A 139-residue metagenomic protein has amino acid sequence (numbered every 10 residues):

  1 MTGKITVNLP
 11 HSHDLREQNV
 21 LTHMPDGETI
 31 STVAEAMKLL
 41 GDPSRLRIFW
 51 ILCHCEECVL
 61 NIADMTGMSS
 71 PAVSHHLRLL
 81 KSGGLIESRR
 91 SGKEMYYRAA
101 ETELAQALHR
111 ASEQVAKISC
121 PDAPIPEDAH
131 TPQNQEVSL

Functional and structural regions predicted by a protein language model:
T2-T32, E101-L139: Amphipathic alpha-helical dimerization/coiled-coil segments that flank or bridge DNA-binding/regulatory modules
V7, P71-A72: A composition/secondary-structure signal for short, hydrophobic, low-basic-content segments with alpha-helix propensity
H23-P71, M95-T102: N-terminal helix-turn-helix DNA-binding core of bacterial DNA-binding proteins
G41, V73-H76, A111: Generic structural signal for conserved hydrophobic packing positions in ordered secondary structure
D64, H75, K81-S82: Alpha-helical residues within the helix-turn-helix
K81-S91, R98: Beta-hairpin "wing" of winged helix-turn-helix
